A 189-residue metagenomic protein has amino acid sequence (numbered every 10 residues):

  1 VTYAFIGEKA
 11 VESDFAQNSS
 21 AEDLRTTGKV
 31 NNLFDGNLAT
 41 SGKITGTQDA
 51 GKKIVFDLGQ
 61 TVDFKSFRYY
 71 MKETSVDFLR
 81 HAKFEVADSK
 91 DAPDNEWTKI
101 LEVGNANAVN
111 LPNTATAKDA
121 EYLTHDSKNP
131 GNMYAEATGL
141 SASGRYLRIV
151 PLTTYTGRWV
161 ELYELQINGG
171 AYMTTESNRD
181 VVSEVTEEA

Functional and structural regions predicted by a protein language model:
V1-F5, G28-T98, N129-E188: Aromatic, loop-rich ligand-recognition surfaces of beta-strand-rich domains
F5, K9-L24: N-terminal targeting leaders for non-cytosolic proteins
A10, G104, V185-T186: N-terminal regions of proteins, emphasizing targeting and processing segments when present
F15-A16, R68-Y69, Y122: Short secondary-structure boundary micro-motifs
E96-T138: Extracellular carbohydrate recognition and processing domains and analogous Trp-centered ligand-binding platforms
